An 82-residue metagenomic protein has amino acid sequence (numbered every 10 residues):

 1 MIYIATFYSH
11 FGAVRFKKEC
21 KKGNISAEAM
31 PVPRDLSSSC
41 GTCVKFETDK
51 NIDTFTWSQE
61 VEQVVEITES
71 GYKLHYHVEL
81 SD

Functional and structural regions predicted by a protein language model:
M1, K21, I25-F46: Amphipathic, hydrophobic secondary-structure cores in small proteins
I4-T6: A short beta-strand micro-motif
S9-G12, F46-N51: Helix N-cap motif at beta-to-alpha junctions
H10-S26: Short amphipathic alpha-helix segments
V14, V32, V44, V61-V65 (+1 more regions): Extended aliphatic helical segments
K50-D82: C-terminal structural segments of small proteins and small subunits
